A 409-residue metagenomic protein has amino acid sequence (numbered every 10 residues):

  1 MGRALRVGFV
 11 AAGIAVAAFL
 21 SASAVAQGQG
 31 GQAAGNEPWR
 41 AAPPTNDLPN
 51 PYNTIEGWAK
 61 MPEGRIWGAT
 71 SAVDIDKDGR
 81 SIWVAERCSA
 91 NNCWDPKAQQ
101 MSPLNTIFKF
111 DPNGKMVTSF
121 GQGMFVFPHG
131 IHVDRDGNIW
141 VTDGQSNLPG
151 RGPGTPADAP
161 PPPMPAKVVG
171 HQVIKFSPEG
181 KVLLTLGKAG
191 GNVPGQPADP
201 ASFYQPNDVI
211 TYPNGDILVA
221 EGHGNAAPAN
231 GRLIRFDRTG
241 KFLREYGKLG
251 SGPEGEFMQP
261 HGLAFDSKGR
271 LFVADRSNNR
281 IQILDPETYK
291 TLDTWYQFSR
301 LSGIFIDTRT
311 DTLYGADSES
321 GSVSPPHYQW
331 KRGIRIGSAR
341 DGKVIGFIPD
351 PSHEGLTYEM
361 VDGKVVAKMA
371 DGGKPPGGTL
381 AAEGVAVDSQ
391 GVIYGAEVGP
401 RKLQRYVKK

Functional and structural regions predicted by a protein language model:
M1-R6: N-terminal secretory signal peptides that target proteins for export/translocation
G8-S21: Bacterial N-terminal signal peptides
V25-K409: Sequence-structural signature of mature extracellular/luminal beta-sheet repeat domains, prominently beta-propellers
